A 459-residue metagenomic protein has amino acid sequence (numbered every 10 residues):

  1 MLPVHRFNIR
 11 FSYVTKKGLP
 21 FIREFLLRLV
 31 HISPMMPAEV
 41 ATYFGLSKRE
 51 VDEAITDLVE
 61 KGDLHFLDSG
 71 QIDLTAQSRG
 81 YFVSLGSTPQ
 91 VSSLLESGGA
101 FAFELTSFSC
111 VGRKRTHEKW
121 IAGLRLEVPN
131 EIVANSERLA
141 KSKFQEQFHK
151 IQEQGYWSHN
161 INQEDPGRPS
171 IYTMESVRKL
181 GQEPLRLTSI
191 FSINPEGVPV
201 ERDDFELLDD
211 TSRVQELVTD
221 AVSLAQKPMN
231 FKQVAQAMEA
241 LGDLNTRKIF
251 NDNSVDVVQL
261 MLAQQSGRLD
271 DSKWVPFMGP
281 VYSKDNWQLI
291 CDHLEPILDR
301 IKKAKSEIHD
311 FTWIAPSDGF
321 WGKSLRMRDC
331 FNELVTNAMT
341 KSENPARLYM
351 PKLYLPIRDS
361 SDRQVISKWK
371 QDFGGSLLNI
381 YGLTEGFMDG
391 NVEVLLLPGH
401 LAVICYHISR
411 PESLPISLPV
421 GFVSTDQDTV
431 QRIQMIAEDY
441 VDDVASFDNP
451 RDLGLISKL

Functional and structural regions predicted by a protein language model:
M1-L26: Short alpha-helical segments that sit at the start of domains
F11, S92, E131-W274, M278-H309 (+1 more regions): PLD/PLD-like phosphodiesterase catalytic module centered on the HKD motif
I32-Y43: Short acidic, hydrophobic short linear motifs in intrinsically disordered regions
F44-E60: Short amphipathic alpha-helical interaction segments
V59-S69: A short, conserved structural fragment
G70-A76: Minor-groove-contacting beta-hairpin "wing" of winged helix-turn-helix DNA-binding domains
A76-N130: Short, amphipathic alpha-helical interaction segments positioned at domain boundaries
